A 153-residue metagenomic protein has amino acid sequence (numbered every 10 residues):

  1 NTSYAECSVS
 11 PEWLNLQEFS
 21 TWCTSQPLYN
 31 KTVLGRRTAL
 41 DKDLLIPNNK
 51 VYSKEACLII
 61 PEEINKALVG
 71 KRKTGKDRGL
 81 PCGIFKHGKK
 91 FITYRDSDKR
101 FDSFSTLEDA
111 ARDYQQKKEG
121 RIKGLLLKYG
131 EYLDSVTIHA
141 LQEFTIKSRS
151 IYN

Functional and structural regions predicted by a protein language model:
T2-K89: Short, cationic Gly/His-enriched loop motifs
S8-P11, S97-E108: A short, exposed loop/beta-hairpin motif centered on an aromatic-Gly-Thr core
F19, I84, T93, F104-K118: An aromatic-rich alpha-helical recognition segment common to small helix-rich domains
C23, A56, S105-E108, K118 (+2 more regions): Generic alpha-helical secondary structure signal
P27-N30, D109, I122, T137: Amphipathic alpha-helical interaction segments
K42-L44, E119-G124: The canonical J-domain HPD catalytic loop and its flanking helix-turn segment that engages Hsp70 and stimulates ATP
K90-D96: Short beta-strand motif preference
R121-N153: Extended, polar beta-sheet/loop recognition surfaces of beta-rich domains that mediate binding to diverse ligands
